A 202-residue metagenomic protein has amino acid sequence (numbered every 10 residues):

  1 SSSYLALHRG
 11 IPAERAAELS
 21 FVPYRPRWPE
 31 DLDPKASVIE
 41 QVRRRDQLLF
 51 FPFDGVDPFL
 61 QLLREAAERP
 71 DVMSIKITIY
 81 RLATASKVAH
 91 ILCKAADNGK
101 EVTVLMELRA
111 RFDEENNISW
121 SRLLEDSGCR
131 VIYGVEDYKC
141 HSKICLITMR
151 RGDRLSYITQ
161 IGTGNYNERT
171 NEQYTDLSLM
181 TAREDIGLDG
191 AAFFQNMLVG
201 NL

Functional and structural regions predicted by a protein language model:
S1-L202: N-terminal localization/anchoring segments of enzymes in phospholipid and broader phosphate metabolism
